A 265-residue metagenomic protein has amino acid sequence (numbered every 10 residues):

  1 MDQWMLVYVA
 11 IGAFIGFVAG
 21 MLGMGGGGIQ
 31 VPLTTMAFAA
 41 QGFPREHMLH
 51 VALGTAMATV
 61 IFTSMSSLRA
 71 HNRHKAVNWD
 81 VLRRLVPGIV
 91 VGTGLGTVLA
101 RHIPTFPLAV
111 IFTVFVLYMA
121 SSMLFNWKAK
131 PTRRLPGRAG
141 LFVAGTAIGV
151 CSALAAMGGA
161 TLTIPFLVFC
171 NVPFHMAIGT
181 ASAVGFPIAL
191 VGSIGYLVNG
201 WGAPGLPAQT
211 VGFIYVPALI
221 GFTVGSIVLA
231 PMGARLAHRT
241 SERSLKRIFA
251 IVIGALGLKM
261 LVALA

Functional and structural regions predicted by a protein language model:
M1-L22, I29-H50, S64-L154, P165-M176 (+2 more regions): Juxtamembrane transmembrane-helix boundary motif
G26, L190-G195: Hydrophobic alpha-helical transmembrane segments that constitute the membrane-spanning cores of multi-pass membrane
T55-A56, I111, A181: Alpha-helical transmembrane segments
M157: Conserved, well-structured core segments that form the ligand-binding/active-site neighborhood of functional domains
T180-V191: Hydrophobic alpha-helical membrane-insertion segments
